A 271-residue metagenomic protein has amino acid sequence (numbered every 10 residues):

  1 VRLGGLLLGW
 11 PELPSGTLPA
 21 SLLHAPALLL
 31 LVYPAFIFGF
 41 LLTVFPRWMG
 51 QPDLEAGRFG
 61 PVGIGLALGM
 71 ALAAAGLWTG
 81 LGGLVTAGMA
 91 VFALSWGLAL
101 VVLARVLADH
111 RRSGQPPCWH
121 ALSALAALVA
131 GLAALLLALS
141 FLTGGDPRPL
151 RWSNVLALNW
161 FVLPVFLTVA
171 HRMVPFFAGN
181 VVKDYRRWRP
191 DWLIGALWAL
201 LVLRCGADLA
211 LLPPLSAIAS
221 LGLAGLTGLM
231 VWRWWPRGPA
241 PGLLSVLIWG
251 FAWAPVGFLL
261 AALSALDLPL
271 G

Functional and structural regions predicted by a protein language model:
V1-G271: Hydrophobic alpha-helical transmembrane segments of multi-pass integral membrane proteins
